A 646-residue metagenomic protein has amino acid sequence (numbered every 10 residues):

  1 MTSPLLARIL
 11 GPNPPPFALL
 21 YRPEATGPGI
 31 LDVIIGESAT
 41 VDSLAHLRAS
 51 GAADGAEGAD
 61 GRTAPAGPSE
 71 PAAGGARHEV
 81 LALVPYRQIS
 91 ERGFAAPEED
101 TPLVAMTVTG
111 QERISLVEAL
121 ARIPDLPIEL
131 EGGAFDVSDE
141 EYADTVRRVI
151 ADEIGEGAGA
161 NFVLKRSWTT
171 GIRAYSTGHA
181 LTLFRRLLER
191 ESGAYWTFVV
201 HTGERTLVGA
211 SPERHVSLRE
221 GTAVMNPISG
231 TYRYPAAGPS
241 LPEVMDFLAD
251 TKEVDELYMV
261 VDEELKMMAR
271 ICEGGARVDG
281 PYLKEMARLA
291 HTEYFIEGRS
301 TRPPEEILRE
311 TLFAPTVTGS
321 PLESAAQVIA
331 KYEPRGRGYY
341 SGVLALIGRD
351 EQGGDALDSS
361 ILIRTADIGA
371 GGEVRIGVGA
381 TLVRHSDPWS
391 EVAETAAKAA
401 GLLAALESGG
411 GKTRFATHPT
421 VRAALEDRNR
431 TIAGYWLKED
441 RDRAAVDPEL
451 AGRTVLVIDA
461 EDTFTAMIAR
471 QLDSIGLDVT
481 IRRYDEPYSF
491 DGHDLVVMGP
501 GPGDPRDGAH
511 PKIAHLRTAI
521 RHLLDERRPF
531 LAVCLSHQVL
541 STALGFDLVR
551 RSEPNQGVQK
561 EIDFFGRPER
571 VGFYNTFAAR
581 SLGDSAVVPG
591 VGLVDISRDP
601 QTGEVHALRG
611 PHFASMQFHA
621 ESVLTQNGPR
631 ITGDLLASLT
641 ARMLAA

Functional and structural regions predicted by a protein language model:
E24-T26, I34-A174, G178, E253-D255 (+4 more regions): Non-catalytic accessory segments adjacent to catalytic cores
D32, D42-G51, G75-H78, Q88 (+2 more regions): Cytosolic ligand/metal-binding cores
E57, V163-D255, G348-V378: An anion-binding catalytic pocket shared by soluble metabolic enzymes
G110-G133, G171, Y232, S240-A330 (+1 more regions): Contiguous alpha-helical scaffold segments within structured protein domains that host functional hotspots
T301-A416: Conserved hydrophobic core element of enzyme catalytic domains
R375, W389-G452, E461: Intrinsic disorder at enzyme termini
T454-V455, D462-V533, L544, T640: Flexible gly/pro-rich beta->alpha loop and the following alpha-helix that scaffold active-site loops
R517-V533, Q538-D634, S638: Pocket-forming structural segment of enzyme catalytic cores
